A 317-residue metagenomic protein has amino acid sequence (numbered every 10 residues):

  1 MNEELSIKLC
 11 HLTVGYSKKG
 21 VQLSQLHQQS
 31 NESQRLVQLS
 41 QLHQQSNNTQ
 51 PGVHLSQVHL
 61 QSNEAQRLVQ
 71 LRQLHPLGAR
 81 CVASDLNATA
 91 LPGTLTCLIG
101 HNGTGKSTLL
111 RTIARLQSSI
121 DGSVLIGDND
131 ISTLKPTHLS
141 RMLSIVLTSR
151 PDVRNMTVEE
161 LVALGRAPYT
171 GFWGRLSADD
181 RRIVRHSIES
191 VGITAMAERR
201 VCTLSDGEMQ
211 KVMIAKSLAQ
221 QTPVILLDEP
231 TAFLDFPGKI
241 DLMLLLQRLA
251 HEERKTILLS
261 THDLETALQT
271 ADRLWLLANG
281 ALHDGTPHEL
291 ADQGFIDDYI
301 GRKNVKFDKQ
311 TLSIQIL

Functional and structural regions predicted by a protein language model:
I99-H101: The feature captures the beta-strand-to-loop junction immediately N-terminal to the Walker
A114: Helix-to-loop junction immediately C-terminal to a conserved catalytic motif
G122-D130, L139: Conserved ABC transporter NBD signature motif
R200-L204: Conserved ABC ATPase signature
I225-D228: Catalytic Walker B motif of ABC-type/P-loop ATPase nucleotide-binding domains
T261-H262: H-loop/switch region of ABC-family ATPase nucleotide-binding domains
I300-L317: ABC ATPase nucleotide-binding domains
